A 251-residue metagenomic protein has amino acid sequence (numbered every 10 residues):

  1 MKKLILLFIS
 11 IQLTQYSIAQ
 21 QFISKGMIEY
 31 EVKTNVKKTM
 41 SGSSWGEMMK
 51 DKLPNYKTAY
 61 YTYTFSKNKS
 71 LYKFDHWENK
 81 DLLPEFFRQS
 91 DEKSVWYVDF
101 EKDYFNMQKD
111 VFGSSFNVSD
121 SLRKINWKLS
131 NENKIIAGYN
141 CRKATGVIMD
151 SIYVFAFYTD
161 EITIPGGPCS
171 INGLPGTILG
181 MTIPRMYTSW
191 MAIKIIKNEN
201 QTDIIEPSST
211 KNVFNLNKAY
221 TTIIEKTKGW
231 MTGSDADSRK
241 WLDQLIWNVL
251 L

Functional and structural regions predicted by a protein language model:
M1-S24, I28, V249-L251: Bacterial Sec-dependent N-terminal signal peptides
Q21-L251: Extended soluble regions of mature proteins
